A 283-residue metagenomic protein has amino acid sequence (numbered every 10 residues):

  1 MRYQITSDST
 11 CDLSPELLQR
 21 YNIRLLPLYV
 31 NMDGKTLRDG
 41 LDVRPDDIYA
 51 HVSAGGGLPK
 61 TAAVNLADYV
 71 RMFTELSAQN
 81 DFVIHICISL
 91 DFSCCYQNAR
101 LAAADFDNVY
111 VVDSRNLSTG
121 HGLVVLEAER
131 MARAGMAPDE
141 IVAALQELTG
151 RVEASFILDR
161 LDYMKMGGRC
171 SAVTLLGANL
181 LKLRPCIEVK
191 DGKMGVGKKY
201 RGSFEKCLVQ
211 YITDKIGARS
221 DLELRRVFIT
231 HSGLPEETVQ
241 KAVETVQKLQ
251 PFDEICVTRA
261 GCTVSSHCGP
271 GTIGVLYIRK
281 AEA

Functional and structural regions predicted by a protein language model:
Q4, T10-R24, L28-N31, F82 (+2 more regions): Mixed-charge interfacial surface used for oligomerization/domain docking and macromolecular partner engagement
Q4-N65: N-terminal glycine-rich anion-binding loop in soluble enzyme alpha/beta folds
G55-G57, A63-L90, Q97-N98, V142 (+1 more regions): Glycine-rich phosphate- or other oxyanion-binding loops that anchor nucleotides, phosphorylated ligands
A63, S114-R115: Short beta->alpha junction loops
